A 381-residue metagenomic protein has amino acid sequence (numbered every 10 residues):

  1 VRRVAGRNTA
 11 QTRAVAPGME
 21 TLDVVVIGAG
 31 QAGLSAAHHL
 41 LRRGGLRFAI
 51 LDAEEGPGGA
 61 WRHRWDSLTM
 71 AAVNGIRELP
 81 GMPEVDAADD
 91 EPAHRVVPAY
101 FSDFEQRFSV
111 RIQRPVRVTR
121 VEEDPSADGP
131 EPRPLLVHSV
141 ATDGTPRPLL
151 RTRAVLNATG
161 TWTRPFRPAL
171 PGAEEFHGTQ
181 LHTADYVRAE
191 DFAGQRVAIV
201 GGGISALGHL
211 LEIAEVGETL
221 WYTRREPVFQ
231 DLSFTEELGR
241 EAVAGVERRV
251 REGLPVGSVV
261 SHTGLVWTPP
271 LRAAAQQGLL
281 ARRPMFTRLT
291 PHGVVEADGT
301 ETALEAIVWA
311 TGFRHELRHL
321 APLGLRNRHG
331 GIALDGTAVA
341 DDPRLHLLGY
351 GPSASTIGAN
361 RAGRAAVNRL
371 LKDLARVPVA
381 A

Functional and structural regions predicted by a protein language model:
R3-N8, R13-A29, L34-E54, G58-A60 (+1 more regions): Flavin (primarily FAD) cofactor-binding/catalytic cores of flavoenzymes
G56-G81: Redox-cofactor-proximal catalytic regions of oxidoreductases
I76-P83, R249-L254: Short, basic/glycine-rich phosphate-binding loops at helix/coil junctions that contact nucleotide phosphates
